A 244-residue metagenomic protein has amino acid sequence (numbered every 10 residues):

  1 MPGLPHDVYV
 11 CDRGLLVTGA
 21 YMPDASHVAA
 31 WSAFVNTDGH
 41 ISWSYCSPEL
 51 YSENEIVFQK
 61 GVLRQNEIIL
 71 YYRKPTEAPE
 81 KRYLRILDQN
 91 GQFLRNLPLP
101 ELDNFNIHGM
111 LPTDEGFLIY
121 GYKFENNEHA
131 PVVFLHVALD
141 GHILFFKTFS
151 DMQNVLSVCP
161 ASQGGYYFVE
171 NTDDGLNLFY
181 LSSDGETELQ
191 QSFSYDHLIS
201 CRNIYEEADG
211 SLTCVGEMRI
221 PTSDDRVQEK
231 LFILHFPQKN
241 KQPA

Functional and structural regions predicted by a protein language model:
M1-A244: A sequence-level/structural motif corresponding to short, flexible coil/turn segments enriched in small polar residues
